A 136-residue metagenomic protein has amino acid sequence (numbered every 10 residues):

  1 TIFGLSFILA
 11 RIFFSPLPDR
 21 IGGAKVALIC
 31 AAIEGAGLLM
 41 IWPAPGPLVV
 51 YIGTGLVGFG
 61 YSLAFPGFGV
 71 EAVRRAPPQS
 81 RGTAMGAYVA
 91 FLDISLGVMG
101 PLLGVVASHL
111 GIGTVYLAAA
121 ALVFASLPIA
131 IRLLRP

Functional and structural regions predicted by a protein language model:
G4-I12, L96-G97: Residue-level signature of mid-helix packing/kink "hotspots" within the transmembrane helices of 12-pass Major
A10-G23, A107-S108: Helix-to-loop junctions at the C-terminal end of transmembrane segments in multipass secondary transporters
K25-M40, L117-A120: Structural signature of the two symmetry-related core transmembrane helices
W42-G53: Helix-loop junctions at membrane interfaces in 12-TM secondary transporters
L63-A76: Intracellular juxtamembrane helix-capping segments at the cytosolic ends of symmetry-related transmembrane helices
P78-Y88: Loop-to-transmembrane helix entry/capping segments in MFS-fold secondary transporters and related SLC/MFSD carriers
V105-L122: A membrane-interface helix-boundary motif in multi-pass transporters
A120-P136: Multi-pass alpha-helical transporter architecture, strongest for 12-TM Major Facilitator/SLC carriers used
